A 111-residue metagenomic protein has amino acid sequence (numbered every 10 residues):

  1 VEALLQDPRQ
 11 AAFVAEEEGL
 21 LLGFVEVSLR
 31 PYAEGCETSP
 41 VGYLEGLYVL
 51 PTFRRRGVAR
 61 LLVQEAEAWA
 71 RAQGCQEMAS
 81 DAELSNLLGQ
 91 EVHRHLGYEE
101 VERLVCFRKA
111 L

Functional and structural regions predicted by a protein language model:
V1-A12: Active-site rim helix/loop that mediates acceptor-substrate recognition in acyltransferases
V14, L20-L29, Y43, Y48: Conserved beta-strand in the GNAT
E17-G23, L88, V101: Glycine-rich acetyl-CoA-binding "A-motif" of GNAT/NAT acetyltransferases
T38-P51, V105-C106: Conserved acetyl-CoA binding element of GNAT-fold acetyltransferases
F53, G57-E65: Conserved acetyl-CoA pyrophosphate-binding loop and the N-cap/start of the following alpha-helix in GNAT-like
V63, A70-A82: Conserved GNAT acetyl-CoA-binding A-motif
C75, R94-R103: Conserved acetyl-CoA-binding loop of GNAT-fold acetyltransferases
A79-Q90, R108: Conserved beta-strand-loop-alpha-helix junction that forms the acyl-donor binding cleft
